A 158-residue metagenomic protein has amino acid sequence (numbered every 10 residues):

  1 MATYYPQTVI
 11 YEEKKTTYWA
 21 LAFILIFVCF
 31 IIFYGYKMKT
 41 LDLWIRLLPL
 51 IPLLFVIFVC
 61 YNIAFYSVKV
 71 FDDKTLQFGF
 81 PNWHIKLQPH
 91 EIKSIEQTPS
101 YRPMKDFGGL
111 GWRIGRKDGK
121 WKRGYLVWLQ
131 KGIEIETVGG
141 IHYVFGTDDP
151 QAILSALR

Functional and structural regions predicted by a protein language model:
M1-L41, G124, E134, G140-I141: N-terminal membrane-targeting/pre-transmembrane regions
I24-I32, L50-C60: Hydrophobic alpha-helical transmembrane segments of multipass integral membrane proteins
I31, P49-L53, Y66-V68, F107-G109 (+1 more regions): Short amphipathic alpha-helical segments, especially helix-boundary/capping motifs
K39-P52: Hydrophobic alpha-helical transmembrane segments
P52-E96: Conserved beta-hairpin
F78-V144: Non-transmembrane, membrane-adjacent beta-strand/coil modules in membrane-associated proteins and peripheral
I141-R158: C-terminal/domain-terminus segments
